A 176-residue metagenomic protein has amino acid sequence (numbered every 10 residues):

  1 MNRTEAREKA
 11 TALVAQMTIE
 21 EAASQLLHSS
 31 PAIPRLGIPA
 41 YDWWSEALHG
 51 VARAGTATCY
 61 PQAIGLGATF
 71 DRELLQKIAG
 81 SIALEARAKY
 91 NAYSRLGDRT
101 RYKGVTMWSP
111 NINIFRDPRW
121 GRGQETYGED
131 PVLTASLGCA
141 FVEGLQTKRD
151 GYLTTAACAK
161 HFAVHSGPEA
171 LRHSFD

Functional and structural regions predicted by a protein language model:
M1-D176: Glycoside hydrolase catalytic-domain context in secreted enzymes
